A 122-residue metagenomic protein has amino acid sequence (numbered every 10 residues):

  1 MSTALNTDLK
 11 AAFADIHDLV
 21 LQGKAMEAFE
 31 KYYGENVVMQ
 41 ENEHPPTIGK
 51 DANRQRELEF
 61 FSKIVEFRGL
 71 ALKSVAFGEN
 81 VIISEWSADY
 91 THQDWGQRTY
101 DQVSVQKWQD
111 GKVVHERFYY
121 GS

Functional and structural regions predicted by a protein language model:
S2-E35: Short acidic-aromatic low-complexity motifs
F13-V20, Y33, N53, E57 (+2 more regions): Hydrophobic alpha-helical core bundles mediating ligand binding, dimerization, or RNAP-core interactions
M26-G78: A solvent-exposed, acidic/Ser-Thr-rich amphipathic alpha-helical stretch
Y33, A88-Y90, S104, Y119-Y120: Short beta-strand segments enriched in hydrophobic/aromatic residues within well-folded beta-rich domains
K63, Y90-T99: Short, cysteine-centered beta-strand-loop-beta hairpins and adjacent loop/turn segments enriched in charged/polar
R68-L70, E85, R98-S104: Short, surface-exposed coil-to-beta transition loops
F77-A88: A short hydrophobic beta-strand element
D101-S122: Short beta-strand edge/turn micro-motifs at domain boundaries
